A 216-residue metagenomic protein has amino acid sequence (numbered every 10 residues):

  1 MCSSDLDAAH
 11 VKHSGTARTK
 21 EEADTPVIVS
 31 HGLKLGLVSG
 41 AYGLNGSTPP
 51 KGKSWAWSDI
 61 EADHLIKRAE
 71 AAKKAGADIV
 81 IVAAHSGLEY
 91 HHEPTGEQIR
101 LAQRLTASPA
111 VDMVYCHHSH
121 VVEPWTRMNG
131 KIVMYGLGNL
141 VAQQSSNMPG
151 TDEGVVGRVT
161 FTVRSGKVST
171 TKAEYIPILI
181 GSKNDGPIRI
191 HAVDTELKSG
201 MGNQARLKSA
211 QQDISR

Functional and structural regions predicted by a protein language model:
C2-R216: Acidic, metal/ion-coordinating pockets
